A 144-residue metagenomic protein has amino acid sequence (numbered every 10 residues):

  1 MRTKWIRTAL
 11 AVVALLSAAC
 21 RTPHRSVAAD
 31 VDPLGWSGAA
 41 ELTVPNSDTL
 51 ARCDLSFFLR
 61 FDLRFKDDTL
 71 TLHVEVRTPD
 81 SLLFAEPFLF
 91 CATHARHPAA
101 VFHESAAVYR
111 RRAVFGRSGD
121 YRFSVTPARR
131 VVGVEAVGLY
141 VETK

Functional and structural regions predicted by a protein language model:
M1-A9: Bacterial N-terminal signal peptides that target proteins for export
L16-A19: C-terminal motif of bacterial Sec signal peptides marking the signal peptidase cleavage site
R21-P23: Bacterial signal peptide processing site
E41-L70: Post-signal-peptide N-terminal segment of Sec-exported extracytoplasmic proteins
L50-F57, A113-R129: Noncatalytic modules at the cell exterior or secretory-pathway interfaces, chiefly beta-strand-rich lectin/adhesion
L63-R64, Y109-R112, P127-A136: Short acidic/polar inter-strand loop motif in beta-rich domains
V76, V131-K144: Exposed low-complexity, polar/acidic, P/S/T/G-rich flexible segments that act as propeptides, protease-susceptible
E86-F115: An anionic, turn-rich surface loop/hairpin at beta-sheet edges that serves as a generic interaction/coordination patch
